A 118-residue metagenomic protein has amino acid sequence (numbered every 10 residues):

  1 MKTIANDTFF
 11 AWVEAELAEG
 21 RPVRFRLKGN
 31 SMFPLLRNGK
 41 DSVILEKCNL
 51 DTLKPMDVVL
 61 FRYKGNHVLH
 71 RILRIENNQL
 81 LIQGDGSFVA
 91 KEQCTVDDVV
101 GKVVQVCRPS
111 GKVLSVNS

Functional and structural regions predicted by a protein language model:
M1-S118: Extended hydrophobic leader/signal-anchor segments used for secretion and membrane insertion
